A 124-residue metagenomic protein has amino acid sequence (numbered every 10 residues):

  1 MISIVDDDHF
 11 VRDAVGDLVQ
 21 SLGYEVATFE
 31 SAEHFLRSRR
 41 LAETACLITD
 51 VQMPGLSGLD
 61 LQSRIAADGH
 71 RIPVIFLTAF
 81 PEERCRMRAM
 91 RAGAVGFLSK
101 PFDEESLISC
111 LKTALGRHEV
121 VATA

Functional and structural regions predicted by a protein language model:
D7, L77-P81, P101: Conserved active-site segment of CheY-like receiver
H9-A27: Two-component/phosphorelay signaling modules centered on CheY-like receiver
T28-C46: Acidic, metal-coordinating helix/loop segments flanking the phosphotransfer/catalytic sites of two-component signaling
E30-S31, S57-D60: Acidic catalytic/metal-coordinating carboxylates
L47-D50, T78: Active-site residues of response regulator receiver
M53: Receiver (REC) domain active-site loop signature in two-component systems and cognate sites in sensor histidine kinases
D60, P81-G96: Alpha4 helix (beta4-alpha4-beta5 surface) of REC/receiver domains from two-component response regulators
R84, F102-K112: C-terminal output helix
